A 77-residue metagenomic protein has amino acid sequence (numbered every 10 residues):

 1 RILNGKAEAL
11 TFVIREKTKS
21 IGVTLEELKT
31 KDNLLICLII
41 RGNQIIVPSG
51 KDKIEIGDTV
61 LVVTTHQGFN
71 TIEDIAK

Functional and structural regions predicted by a protein language model:
R1-I14: Long, charged amphipathic helices and adjacent flexible linkers at domain junctions
T11-A76: Cytosolic Rossmann-like ligand/nucleotide-binding regulatory domains
